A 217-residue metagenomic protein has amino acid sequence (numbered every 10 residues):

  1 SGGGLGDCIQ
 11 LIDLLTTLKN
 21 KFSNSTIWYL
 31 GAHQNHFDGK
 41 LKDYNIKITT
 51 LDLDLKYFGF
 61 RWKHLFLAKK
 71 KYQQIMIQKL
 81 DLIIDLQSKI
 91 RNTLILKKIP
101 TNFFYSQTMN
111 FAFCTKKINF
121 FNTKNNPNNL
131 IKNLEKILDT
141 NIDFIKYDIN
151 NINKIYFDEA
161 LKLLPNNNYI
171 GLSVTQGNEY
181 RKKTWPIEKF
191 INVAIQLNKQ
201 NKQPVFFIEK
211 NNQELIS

Functional and structural regions predicted by a protein language model:
S1-S217: Catalytic machinery of carbohydrate-active enzymes, primarily nucleotide-sugar-dependent glycosyltransferases
